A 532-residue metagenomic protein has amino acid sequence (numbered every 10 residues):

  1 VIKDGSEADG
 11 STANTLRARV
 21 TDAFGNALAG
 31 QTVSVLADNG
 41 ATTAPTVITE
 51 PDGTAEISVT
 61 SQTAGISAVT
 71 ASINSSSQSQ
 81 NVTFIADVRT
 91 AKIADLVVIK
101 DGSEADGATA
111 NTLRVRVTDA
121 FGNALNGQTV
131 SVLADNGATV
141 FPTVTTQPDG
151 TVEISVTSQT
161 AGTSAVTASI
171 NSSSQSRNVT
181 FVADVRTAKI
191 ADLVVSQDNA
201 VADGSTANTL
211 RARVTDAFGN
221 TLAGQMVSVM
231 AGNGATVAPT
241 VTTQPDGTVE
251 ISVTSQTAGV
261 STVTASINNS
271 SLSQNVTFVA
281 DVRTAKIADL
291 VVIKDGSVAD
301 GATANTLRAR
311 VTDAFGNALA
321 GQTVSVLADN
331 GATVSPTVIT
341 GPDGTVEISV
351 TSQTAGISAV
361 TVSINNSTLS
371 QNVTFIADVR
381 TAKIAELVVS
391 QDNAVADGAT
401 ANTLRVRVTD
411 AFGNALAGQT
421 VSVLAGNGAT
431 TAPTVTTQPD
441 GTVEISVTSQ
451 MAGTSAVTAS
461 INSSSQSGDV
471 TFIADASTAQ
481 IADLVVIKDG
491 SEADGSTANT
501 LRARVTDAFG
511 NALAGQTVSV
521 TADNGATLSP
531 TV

Functional and structural regions predicted by a protein language model:
V1-V532: Thr-biased low-complexity repeat/linker tracts and other Thr-enriched repetitive architectures
